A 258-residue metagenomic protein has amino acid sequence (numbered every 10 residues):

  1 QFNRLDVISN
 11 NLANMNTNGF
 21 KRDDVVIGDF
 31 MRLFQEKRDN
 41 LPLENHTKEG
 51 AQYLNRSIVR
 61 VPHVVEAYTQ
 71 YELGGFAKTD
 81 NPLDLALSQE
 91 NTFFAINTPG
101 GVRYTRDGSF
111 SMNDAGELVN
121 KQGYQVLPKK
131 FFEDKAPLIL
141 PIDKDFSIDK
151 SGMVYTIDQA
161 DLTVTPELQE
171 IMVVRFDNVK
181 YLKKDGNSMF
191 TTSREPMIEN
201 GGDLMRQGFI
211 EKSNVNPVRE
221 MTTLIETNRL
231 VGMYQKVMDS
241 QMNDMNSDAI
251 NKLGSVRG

Functional and structural regions predicted by a protein language model:
Q1-G258: Amphipathic alpha-helical polymerization modules
